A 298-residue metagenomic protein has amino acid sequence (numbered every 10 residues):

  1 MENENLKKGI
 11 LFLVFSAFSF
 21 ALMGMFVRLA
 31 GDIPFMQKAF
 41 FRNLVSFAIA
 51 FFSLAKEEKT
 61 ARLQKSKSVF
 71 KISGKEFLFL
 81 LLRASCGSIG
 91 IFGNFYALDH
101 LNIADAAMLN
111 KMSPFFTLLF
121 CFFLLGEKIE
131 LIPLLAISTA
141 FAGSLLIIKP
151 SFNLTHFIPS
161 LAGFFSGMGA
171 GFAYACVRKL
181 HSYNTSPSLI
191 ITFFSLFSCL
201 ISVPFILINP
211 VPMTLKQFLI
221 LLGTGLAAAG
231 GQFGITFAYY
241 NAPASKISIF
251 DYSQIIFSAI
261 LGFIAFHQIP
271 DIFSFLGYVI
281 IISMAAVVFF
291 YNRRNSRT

Functional and structural regions predicted by a protein language model:
K8-S16, R62-G93, I158-S166, P212-G230: Loop-to-transmembrane-helix transition segments
A17-A21, A84-F92, P114-L119, S144-L145 (+6 more regions): Hydrophobic/small/kink-forming positions within alpha-helical transmembrane segments of polytopic membrane proteins
M25-R28, F35, A50, F152-M213: Transmembrane alpha-helical segments that form core, pore/gating elements of small-molecule transporters/exporters
A30, K38, A97, I103 (+8 more regions): Hydrophobic/aromatic residues within transmembrane alpha-helices of multi-pass small-molecule transporters
P34-I89, G169-A173, T192-I208: Transmembrane alpha-helices of multi-pass small-molecule transport proteins
A106-M112, Y183-L196, Q232-F263: Helix-helix packing/entry segments at the starts of transmembrane helices
S113-L135, I256-F275: C-terminal transmembrane-helix exit sites in multi-pass transporters
I132-K149, F273-N292: Hydrophobic transmembrane alpha-helices of multi-pass small-molecule transport proteins
